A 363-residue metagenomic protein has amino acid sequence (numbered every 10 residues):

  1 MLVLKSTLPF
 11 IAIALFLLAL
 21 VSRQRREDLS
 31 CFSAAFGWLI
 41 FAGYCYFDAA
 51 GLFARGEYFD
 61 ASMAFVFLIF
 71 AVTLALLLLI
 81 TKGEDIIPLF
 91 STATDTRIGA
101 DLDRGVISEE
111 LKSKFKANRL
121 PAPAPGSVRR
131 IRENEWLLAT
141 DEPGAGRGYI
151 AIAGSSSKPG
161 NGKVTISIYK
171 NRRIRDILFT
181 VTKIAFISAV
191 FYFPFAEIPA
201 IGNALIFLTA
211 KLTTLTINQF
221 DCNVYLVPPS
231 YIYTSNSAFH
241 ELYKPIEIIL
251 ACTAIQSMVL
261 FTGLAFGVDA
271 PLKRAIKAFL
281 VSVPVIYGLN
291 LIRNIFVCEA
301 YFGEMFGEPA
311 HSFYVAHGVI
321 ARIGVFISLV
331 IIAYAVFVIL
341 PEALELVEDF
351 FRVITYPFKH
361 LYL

Functional and structural regions predicted by a protein language model:
M1-A93, L137, D141, I152-A153 (+1 more regions): Hydrophobic N-terminal alpha-helices or hydrophobic patches in metabolic proteins across all domains of life
I86, I98, V106-I107, V128-I131 (+2 more regions): Short hydrophobic transmembrane-like helices used for membrane targeting/insertion
A93-R104, N118, P125, R132-E135 (+3 more regions): Short, low-complexity, charge-dense intrinsically disordered segments
G99, V106, P121, I131-N134 (+4 more regions): Small/flexible residues
L120-I131, Y225-P229: Short glycine-rich, low-complexity/disordered patches
